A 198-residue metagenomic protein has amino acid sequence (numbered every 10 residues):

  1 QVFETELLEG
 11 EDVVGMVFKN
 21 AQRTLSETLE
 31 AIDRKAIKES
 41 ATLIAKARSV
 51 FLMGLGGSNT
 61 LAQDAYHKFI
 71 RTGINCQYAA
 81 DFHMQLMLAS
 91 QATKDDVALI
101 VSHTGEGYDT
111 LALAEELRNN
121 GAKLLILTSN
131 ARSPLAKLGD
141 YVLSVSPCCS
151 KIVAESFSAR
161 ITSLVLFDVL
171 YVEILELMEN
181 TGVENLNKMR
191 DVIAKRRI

Functional and structural regions predicted by a protein language model:
Q1-K35: HTH-adjacent hinge/linker in prokaryotic transcriptional regulators
A21-T24, T28, S40-L43, A65 (+1 more regions): A ubiquitous structural signal for well-ordered alpha-helices
I32-K35, F51, I193-R196: Short secondary-structure junctions and interdomain/linker hinges
K35-A47: Glycine-rich phosphate/diphosphate-binding loops that line cofactor/substrate pockets in enzymes
A45-V165, V169-M178: Glycine-rich phosphate-binding loops that contact phosphosugars or nucleotide phosphates
N180-I198: A short, charged, Gly/Pro-tolerant segment at domain boundaries
